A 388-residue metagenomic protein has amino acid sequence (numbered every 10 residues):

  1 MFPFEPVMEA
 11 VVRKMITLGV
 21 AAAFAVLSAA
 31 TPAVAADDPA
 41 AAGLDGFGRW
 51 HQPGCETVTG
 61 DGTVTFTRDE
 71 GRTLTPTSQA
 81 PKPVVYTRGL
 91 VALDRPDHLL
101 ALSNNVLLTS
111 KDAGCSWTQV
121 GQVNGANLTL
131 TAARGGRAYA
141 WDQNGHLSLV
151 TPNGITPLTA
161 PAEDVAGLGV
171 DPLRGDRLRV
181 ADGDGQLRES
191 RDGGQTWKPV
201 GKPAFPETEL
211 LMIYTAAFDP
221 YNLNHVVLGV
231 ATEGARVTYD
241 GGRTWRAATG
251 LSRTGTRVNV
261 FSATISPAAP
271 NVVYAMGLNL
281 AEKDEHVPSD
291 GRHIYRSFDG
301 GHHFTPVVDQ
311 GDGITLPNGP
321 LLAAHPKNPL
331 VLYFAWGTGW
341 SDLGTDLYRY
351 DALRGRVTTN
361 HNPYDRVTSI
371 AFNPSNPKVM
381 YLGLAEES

Functional and structural regions predicted by a protein language model:
F2-V7, V11-S388: Extracellular glycan-interacting surfaces
